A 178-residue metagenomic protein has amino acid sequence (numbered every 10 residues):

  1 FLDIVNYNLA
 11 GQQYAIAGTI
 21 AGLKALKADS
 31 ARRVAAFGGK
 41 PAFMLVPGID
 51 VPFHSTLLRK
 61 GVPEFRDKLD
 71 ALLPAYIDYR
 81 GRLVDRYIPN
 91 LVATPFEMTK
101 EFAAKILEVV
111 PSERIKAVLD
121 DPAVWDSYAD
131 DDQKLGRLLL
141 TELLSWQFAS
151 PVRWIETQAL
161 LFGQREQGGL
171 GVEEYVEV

Functional and structural regions predicted by a protein language model:
D3-L9, Y79-R80: Short beta-strand
G11-Q13, L143: Short, solvent-exposed beta-strand edge segments and adjacent coil->beta transition regions
Q13-A15, D50: Short aromatic/hydrophobic contact patches that present stacked aromatics for nucleic-acid/ligand binding
I16-I20: Short beta-strand-to-loop capping motifs
A21-L23, T94-P95: Acidic catalytic loop of the alpha/beta-hydrolase fold
L23-A35: Short amphipathic alpha-helices in soluble, non-transmembrane regions that often serve as interface/regulatory elements
A35-E174: Acyltransferase
E177: Class I SAM-dependent methyltransferase core
